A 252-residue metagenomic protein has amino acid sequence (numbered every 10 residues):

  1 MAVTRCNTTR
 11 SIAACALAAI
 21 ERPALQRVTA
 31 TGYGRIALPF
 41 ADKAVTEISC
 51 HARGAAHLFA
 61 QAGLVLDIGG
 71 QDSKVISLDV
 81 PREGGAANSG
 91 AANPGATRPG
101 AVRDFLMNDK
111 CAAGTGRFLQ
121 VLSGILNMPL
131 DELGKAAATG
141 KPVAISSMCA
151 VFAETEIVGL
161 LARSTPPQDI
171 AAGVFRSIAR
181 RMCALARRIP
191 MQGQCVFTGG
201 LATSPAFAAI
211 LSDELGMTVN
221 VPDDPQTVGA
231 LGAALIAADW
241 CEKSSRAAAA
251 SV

Functional and structural regions predicted by a protein language model:
M1-I48, T203, A209-P222, K243-V252: N-terminal glycine/serine-rich phosphate-binding loop of ATP-dependent small-molecule kinases, especially carbohydrate
V3-R5, K43-H51, L66-G70, L106-G114 (+4 more regions): Active-site nucleophile and cofactor-binding loops and adjacent substrate-binding regions of central metabolic enzymes
G34, A186, M191-E214, P225-G229: Glycine-rich phosphate-binding loops at beta-strand->alpha-helix junctions
G34-E83, G95-R98, G232-D239: Conserved phosphate-binding catalytic cores of ATP/NTP-utilizing and phosphoryl-transfer enzymes
V80-E83, A87-N88, A101-A138, P142-I145 (+2 more regions): Glycine-rich phosphate-binding loop plus the immediately following alpha-helix
F118-G124, P222-V252: Glycine-rich phosphate-binding/hydrolytic loop that grips phosphoryl groups
A153-A186, Q226: Adenine-nucleotide phosphate-binding core of ATP-dependent small-molecule kinases
